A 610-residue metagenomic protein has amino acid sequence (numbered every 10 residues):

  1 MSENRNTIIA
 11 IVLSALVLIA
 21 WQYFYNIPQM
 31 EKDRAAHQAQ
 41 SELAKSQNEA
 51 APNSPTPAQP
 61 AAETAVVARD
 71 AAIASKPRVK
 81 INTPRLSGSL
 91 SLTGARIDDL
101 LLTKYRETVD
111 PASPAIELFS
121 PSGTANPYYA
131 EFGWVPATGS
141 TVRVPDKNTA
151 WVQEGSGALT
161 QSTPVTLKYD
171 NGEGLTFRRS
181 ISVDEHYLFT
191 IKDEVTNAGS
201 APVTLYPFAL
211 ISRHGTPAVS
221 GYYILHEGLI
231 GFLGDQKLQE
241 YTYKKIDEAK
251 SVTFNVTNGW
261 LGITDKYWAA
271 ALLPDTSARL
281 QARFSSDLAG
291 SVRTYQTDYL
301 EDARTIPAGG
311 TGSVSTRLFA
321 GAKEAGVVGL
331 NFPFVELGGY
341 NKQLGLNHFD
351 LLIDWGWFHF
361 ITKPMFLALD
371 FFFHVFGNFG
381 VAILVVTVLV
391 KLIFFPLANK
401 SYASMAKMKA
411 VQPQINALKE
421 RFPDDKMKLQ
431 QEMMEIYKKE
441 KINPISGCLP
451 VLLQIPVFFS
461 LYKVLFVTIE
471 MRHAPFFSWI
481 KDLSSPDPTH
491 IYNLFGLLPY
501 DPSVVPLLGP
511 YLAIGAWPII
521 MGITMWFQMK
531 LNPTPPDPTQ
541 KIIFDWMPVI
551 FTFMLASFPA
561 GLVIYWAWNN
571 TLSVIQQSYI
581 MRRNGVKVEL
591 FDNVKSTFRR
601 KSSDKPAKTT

Functional and structural regions predicted by a protein language model:
M1-L392, E589-T610: Membrane-protein biogenesis/insertion across secretory and organellar systems
A10-Q22, F458-L461, I519-I523, V549-I550: Core hydrophobic alpha-helical membrane-spanning segments
L43, L175, D193, G309 (+4 more regions): Membrane-interface amphipathic helices and adjacent TM-edge segments
F376-F379, F553-V563: Transmembrane helix interruption/hinge and helix-loop junction motifs
V381-A382, E470-W479, P538-F544: Membrane-water interface of transmembrane alpha-helices in multipass transporters/channels
V385-V390, Q454, A513-W526: Hydrophobic alpha-helical transmembrane segments
S460-G522: Conserved catalytic motifs of ABC-family nucleotide-binding domains
P518, G561-N570: Hydrophobic core segments of alpha-helical transmembrane domains in multi-pass membrane proteins
